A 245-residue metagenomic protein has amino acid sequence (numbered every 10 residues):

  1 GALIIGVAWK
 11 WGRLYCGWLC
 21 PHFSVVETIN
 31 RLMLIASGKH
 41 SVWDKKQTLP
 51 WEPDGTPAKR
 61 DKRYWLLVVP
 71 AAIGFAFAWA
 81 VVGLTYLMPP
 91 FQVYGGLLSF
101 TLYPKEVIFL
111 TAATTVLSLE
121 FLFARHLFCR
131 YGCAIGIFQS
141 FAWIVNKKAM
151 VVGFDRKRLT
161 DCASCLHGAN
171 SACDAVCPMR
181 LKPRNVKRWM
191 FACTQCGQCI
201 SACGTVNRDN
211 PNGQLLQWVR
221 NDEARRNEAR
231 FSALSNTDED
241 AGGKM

Functional and structural regions predicted by a protein language model:
G1-V151, L159, I200, N207 (+1 more regions): Membrane-embedded alpha-helical bundles of multi-pass integral membrane proteins
W9, R13, L122, H126 (+5 more regions): Residue-level signal for mature regions of secreted extracellular proteins and peptides
Q139-F154, T160-S164, G168, A175-A192 (+1 more regions): Inter-heme linker and motif-flanking segments adjacent to c-type heme-binding CXXCH motifs in c-type cytochromes
S171, A175, E239-A241: Short linear motifs in intrinsically disordered/low-complexity regions
